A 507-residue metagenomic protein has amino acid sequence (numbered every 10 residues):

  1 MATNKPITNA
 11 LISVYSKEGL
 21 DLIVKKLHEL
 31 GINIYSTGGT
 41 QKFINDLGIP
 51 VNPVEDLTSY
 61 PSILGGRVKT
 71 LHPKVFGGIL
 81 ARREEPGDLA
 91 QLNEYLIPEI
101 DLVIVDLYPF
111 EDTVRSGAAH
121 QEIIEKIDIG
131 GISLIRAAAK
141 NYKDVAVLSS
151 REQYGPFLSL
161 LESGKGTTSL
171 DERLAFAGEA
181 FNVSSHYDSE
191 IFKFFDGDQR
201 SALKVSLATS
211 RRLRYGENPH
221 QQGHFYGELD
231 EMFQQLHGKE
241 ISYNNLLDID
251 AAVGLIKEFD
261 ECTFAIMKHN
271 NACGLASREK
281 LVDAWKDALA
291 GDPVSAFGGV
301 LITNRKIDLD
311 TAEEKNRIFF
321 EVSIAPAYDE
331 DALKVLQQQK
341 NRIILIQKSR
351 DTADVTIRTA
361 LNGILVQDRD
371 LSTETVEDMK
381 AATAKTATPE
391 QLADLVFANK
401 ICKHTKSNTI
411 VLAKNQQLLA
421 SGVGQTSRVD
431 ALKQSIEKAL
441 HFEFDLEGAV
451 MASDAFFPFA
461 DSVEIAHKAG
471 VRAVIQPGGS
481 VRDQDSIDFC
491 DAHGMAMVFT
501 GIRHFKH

Functional and structural regions predicted by a protein language model:
M1-L57: N-terminal glycine-/serine-/threonine-rich phosphate-binding loop
G39-P109: Glycine-rich nucleotide/cofactor/substrate-binding loop typically near the N-terminus or early in the first domain
R83-I132, R136-A138, K380, A384-P389: Active-site/ligand-binding-proximal alpha/beta "capping" segment
E152-L160, K165-V335, Q339-R369, Q391-K400 (+1 more regions): Active-site loops and adjacent core secondary-structure elements that bind or stabilize anionic groups
C273-P293, V411, Q417-E464: Glycine- and Gly-Pro-enriched alpha-helical subdomains that act as flexible, kink-prone "lid/hinge" or packing modules
L301-I302, D308-R317, F442-D483: Cysteine/selenocysteine-centered motifs that mediate thiol-based redox chemistry or coordinate metal-sulfur cofactors
F320-I343, E464-F505: C-terminal binding/interaction regions
